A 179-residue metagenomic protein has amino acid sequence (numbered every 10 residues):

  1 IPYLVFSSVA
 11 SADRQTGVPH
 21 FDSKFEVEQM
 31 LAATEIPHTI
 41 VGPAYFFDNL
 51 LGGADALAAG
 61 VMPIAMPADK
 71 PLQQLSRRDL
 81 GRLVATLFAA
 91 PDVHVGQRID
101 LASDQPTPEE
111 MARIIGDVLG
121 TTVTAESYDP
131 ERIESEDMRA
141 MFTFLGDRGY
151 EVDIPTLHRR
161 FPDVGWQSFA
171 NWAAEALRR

Functional and structural regions predicted by a protein language model:
Y3, A10-T122, I133-E136, R148 (+1 more regions): Oxidoreductase cofactor-interface core, primarily capturing Rossmann-like NAD(P)-dependent enzymes
V118-L119, P130-R179: A hydrophobic C-terminal alpha-helical subdomain
T124-A125, P130: N-terminal transition regions in large eukaryotic proteins
